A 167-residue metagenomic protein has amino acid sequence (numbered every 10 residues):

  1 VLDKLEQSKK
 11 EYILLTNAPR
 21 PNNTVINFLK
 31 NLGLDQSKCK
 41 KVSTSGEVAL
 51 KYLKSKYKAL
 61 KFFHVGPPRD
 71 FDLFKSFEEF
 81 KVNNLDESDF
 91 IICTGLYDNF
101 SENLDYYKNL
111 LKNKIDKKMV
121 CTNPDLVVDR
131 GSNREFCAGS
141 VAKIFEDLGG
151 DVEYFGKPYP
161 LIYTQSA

Functional and structural regions predicted by a protein language model:
V1-A167: HAD-like aspartate-dependent phosphatase fold
